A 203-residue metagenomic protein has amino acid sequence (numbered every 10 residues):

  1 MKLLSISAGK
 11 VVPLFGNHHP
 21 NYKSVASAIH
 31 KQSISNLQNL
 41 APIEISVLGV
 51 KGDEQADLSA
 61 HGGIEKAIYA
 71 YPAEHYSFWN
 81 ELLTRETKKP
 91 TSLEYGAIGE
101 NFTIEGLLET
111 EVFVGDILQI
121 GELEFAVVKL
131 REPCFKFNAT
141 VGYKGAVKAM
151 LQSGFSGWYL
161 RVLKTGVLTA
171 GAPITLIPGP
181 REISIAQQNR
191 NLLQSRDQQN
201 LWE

Functional and structural regions predicted by a protein language model:
M1-I120, E124-K136, P180-W202: Electropositive, beta-rich accessory/interaction domains or terminal extensions that provide binding surfaces
G99, S156-G157, G171: Hydrophobic, well-ordered secondary-structure segments
G115, T165, T169-G171: Loop/turn positions that initiate beta-strands
E122, G171-A172: Residue-level signal for inorganic ion chemistry
V141-V162: Active-site glycine-rich loop that binds ribose-phosphate moieties when present
P173-P178: Short hydrophobic beta/alpha edge segments that flank linear recognition/processing sites
